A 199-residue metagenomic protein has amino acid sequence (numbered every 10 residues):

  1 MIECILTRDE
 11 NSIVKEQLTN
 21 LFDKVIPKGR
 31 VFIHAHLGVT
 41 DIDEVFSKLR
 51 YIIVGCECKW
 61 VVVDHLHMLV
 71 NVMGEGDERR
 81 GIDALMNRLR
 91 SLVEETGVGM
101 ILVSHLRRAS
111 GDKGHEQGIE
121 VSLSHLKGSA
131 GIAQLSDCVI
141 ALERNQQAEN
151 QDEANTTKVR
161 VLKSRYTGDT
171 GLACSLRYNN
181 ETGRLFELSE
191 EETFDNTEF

Functional and structural regions predicted by a protein language model:
I2-I5, D9-V25, I42-V61, S91-T96 (+1 more regions): C-terminal regions of RecA-like/P-loop NTPase motor modules
R30-H36, G74, R108-Q117: Short, basic, glycine/proline-bearing loop/turn elements
F32-E95: Phosphate-binding/switch loop-helix module in NTP-utilizing enzymes
I33-A35, L102, A141: A structural preference for short, hydrophobic beta-strand core positions in alpha/beta folds
M68, H105-R108: Signature of the SF2 helicase/ATPase Hel1-core->accessory helical subdomain module
V98, L102-H105: Conserved H-loop
